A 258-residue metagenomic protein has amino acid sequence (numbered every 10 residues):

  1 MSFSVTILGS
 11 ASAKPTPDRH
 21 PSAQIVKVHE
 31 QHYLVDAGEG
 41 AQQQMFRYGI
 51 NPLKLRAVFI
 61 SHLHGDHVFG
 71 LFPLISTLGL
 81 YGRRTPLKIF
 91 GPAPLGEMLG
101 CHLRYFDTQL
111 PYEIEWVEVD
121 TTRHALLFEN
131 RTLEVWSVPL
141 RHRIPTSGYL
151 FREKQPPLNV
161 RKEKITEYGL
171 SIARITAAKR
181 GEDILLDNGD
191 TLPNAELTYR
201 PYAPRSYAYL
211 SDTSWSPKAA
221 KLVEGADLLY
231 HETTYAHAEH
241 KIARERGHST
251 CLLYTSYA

Functional and structural regions predicted by a protein language model:
M1-Y48, R84-P86, Y149-F151, R200-L210 (+1 more regions): Conserved beta-strand hairpin/beta-sheet module of binuclear metal-dependent hydrolase folds, prominently
T16, F128-Y209, T213-L222, L228-Y230: Active-site-proximal loop/helix segment associated with metal-binding centers of metalloenzymes
V35-G38, R56-L63, P92, A208-S211 (+1 more regions): Active-site neighborhood of phospho(di)ester-bond hydrolases with catalytic His/Asp-centered motifs
E39-F90, E118-D120: Active-site metal-binding motif and surrounding structural segment of the metallo-beta-lactamase
R83-D120: Active-site neighborhood of divalent metal-dependent phosphoester bond hydrolases
H237-I242: A short acidic, helix-capping loop that chelates divalent metal ions and anchors anionic groups
R244-L252: Charged helix-capping and loop-helix junction motifs
Y254-A258: Conserved small/polar residues in nucleotide/adenosyl-binding loops
